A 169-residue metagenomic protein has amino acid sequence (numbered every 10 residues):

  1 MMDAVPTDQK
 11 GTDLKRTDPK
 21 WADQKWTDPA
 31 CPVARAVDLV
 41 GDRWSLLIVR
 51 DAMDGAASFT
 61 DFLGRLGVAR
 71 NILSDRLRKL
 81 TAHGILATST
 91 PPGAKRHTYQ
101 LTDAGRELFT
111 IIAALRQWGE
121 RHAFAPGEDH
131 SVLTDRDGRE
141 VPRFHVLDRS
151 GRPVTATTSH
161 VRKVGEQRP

Functional and structural regions predicted by a protein language model:
M1-V40: N-terminal leader segment of winged-helix/HTH proteins
M2-Q9, K15, A113, Q117-P169: C-terminal regulatory/oligomerization modules of transcriptional regulators
P29-A69: N-terminal helix-turn-helix DNA-binding core of bacterial DNA-binding proteins
A36, L46, H83, I112-H122: Alpha-helical linker/hinge and terminal dimerization helices associated with HTH transcriptional regulators
G41, P92-I112: Basic, amphipathic "hinge/linker" alpha-helix immediately C-terminal to the N-terminal HTH DNA-binding motif
F59, L63-T90: Canonical helix-turn-helix DNA-binding module
